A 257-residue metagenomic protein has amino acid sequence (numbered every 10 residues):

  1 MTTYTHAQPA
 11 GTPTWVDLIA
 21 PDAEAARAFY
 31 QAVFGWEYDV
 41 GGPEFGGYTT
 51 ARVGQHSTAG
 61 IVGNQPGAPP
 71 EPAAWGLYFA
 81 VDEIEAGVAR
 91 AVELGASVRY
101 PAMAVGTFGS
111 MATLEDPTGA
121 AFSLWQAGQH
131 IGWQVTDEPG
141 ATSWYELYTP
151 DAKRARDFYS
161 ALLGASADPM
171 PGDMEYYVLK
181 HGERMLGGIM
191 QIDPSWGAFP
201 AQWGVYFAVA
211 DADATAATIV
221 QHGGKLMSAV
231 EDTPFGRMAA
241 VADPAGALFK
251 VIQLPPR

Functional and structural regions predicted by a protein language model:
M1-P9, V88, V92-S143, L147 (+3 more regions): Vicinal oxygen chelate
T2-T3, Q8-A10, T14-S57, E93 (+5 more regions): Core segments of cupin and vicinal oxygen chelate
Y4, I19, V53, I61 (+5 more regions): Weak global preference for isoleucine
T12-P21, T49-R52, N64-R90, S110-E115 (+3 more regions): Vicinal oxygen chelate
D17, A26, F34, D39-G41 (+10 more regions): Ligand-binding pocket scaffold of soluble enzyme catalytic domains
A26, W36-Y38, S57-A59, A68-P69 (+8 more regions): Short loop/beta submotifs within extracellular cysteine-rich repeat domains
G35, A59, F79-V81, V98 (+7 more regions): Short, low-complexity, polar/charged sequence segments that are solvent-exposed and flexible
